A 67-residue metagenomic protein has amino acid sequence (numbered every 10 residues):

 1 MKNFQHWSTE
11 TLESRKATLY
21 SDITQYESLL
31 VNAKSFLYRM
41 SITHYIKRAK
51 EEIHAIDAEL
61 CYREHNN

Functional and structural regions predicted by a protein language model:
M1-V31, A58-H65: N-terminal acidic leader/helix
F4-Q5, A17, M40-I42, I53: Residue-level detector of transmembrane insertion/anchoring sites
E13, F36-E51: Short, charged, amphipathic alpha-helical segments
